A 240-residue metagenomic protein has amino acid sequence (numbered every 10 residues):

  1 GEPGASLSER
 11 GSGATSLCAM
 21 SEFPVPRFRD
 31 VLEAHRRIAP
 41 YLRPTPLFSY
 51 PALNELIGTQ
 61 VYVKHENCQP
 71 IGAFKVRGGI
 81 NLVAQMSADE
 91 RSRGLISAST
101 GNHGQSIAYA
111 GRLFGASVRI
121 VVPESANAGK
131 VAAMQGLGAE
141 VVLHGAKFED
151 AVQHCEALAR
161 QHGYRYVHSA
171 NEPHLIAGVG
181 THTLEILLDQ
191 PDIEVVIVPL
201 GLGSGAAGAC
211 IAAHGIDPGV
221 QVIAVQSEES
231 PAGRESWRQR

Functional and structural regions predicted by a protein language model:
G4-L7: Ser/Thr/Pro/Gly-rich low-complexity, intrinsically disordered segments
T15-S16: Short, positively charged and aromatic/hydrophobic N-terminal segments
M20-R240: PLP-dependent amino-acid enzyme catalytic core
